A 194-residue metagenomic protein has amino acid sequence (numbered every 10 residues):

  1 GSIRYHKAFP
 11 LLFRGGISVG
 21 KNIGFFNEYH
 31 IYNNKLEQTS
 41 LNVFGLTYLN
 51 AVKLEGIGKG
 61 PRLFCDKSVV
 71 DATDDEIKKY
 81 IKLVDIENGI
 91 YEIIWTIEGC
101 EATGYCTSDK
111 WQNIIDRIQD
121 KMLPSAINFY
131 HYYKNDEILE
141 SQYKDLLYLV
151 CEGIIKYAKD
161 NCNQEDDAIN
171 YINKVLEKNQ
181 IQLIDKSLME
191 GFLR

Functional and structural regions predicted by a protein language model:
G1-V43: Catalytic core of nucleotidyl cyclases, primarily class III adenylyl/guanylyl cyclases
K7, L12, N50-P61: Aromatic- and glycine-enriched beta-alpha-beta binding-site module
I17, L54, L63-C65: Generic structural hydrophobic/aromatic packing signal, biased to beta-strands
S40-I57, V70: Short, charged, amphipathic alpha-helix that recurs within catalytic cores of restriction-modification and other
K59-R194: Intrinsically disordered, glycine/charged-rich C-terminal tails and inter-domain linkers that flank nucleotidyl cyclase
